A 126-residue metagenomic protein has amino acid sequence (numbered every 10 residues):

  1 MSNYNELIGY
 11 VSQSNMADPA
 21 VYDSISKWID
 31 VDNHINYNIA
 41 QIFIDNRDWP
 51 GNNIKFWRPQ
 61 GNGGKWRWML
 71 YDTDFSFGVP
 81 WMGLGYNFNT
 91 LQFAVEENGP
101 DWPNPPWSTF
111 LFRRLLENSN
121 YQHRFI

Functional and structural regions predicted by a protein language model:
M1-I126: Catalytic-core segments of enzymes that bind and process phosphorylated/nucleotide-bearing substrates
